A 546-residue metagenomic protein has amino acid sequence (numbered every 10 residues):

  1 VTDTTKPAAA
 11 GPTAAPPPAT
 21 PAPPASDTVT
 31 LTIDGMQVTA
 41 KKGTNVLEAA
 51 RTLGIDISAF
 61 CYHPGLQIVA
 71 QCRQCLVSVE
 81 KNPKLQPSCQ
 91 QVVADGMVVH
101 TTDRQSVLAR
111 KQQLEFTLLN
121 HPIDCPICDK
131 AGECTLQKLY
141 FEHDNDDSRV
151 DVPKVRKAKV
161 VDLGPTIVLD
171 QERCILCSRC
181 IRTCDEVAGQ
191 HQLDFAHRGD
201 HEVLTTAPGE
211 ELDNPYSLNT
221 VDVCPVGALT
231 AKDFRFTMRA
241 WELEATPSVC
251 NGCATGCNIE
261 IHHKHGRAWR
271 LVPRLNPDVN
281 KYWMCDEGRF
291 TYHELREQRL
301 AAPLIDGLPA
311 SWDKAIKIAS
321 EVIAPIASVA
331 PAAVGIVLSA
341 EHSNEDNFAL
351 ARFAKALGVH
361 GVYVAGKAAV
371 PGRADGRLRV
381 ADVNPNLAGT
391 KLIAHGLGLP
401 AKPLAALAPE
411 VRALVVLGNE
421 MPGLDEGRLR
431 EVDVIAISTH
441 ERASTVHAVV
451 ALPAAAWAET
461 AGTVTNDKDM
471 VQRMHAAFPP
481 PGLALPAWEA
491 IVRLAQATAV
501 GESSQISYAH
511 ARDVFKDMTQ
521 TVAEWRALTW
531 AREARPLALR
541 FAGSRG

Functional and structural regions predicted by a protein language model:
T2-A10, A14, T20-P21, A25-D34 (+11 more regions): Residues forming the flavin
D3-T4, A14-T20, R73-N251, T255-I259 (+1 more regions): Fe-S ferredoxin-like electron-transfer domains and their immediately adjacent linker/connector regions across
V29-D95, R104-L108: N-terminal cofactor/phosphate-binding cores enriched in small/glycine residues, especially glycine-rich loops such as
L31-T32, D95-T102, T205-G209, A245 (+2 more regions): Short beta-alpha connecting loops at secondary-structure transitions that line or flank enzyme active sites
K159, K264-A332, K391-I393: Cofactor-/ligand-binding subdomain signature composed of acidic, glycine-rich, tryptophan-containing flexible loops
A310, V329, N347-T529: Non-catalytic alpha/beta scaffold blocks inside enzyme catalytic domains
G335-D346, E420-P422: Gly/Ser/Thr-rich loops at beta-strand to alpha-helix junctions that form or flank small-molecule/cofactor-binding
